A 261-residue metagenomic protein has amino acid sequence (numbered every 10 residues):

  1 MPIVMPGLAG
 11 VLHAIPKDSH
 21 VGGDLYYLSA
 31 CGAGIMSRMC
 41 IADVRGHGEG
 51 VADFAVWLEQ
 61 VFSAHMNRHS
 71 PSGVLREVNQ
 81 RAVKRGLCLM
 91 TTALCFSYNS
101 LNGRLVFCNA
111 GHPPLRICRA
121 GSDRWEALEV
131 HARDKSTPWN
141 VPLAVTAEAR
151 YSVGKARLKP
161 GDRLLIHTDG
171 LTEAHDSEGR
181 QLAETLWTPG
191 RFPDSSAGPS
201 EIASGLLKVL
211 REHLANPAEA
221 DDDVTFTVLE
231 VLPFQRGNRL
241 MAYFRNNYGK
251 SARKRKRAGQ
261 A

Functional and structural regions predicted by a protein language model:
M1-L8, I15-C40, R45, F62-A261: Conserved subregion of the PPM/PP2C metallophosphatase catalytic domain
H47-V56: Conserved long alpha-helical elements within nucleotide-processing catalytic cores of c-di-GMP signaling and class III
